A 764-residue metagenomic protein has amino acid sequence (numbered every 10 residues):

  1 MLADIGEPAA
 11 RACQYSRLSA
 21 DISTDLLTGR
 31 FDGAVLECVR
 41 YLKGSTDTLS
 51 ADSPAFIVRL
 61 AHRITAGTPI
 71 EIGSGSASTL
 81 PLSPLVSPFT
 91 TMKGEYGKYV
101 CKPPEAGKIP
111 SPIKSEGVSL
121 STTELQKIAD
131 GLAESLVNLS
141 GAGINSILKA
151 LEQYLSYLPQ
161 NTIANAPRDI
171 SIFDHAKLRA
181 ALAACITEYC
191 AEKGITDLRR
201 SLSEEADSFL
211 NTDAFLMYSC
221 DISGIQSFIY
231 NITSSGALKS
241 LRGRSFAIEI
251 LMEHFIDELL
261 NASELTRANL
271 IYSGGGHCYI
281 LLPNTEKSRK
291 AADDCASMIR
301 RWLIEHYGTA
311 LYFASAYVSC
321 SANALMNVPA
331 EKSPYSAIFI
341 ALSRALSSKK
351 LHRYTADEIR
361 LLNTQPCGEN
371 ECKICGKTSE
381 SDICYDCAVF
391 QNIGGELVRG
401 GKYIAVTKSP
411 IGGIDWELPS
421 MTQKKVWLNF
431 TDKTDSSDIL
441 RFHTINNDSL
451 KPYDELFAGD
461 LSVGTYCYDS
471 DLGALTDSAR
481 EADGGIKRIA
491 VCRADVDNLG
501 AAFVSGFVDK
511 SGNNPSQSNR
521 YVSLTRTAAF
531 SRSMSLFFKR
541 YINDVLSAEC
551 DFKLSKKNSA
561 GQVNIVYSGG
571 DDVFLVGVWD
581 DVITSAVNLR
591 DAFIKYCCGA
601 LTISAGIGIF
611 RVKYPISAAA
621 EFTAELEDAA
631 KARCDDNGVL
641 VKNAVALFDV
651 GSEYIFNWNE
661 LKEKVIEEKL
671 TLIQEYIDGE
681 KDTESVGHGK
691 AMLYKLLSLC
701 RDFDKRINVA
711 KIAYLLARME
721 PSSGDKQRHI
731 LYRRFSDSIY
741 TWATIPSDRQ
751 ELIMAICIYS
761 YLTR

Functional and structural regions predicted by a protein language model:
M1-I113, Q160-T162, S208-N211, Y230-L241: Divalent metal-dependent catalytic cores for phosphoryl transfer on phosphate-bearing substrates
A180-A191, F246-L265, A291-L303, R480 (+4 more regions): Alpha-helical scaffold within the catalytic cores of cyclic-nucleotide enzymes
L216, A268-L281, G308-M326, R488-R493 (+3 more regions): A short glycine-enriched loop-to-beta-strand structural element that forms part of the catalytic core of nucleotide
P283, D294, M298, S319 (+3 more regions): Cyclic nucleotide signaling catalytic output domains
D293-A296, A324-S347, A479-R480, F503-V504 (+3 more regions): Catalytic-core segments of nucleotide cyclases and related cyclic-nucleotide turnover enzymes
W302-F313, I340-A356, Y596-A600, F622-E653 (+1 more regions): Catalytic/regulatory signature loops of cyclic-dinucleotide turnover enzymes and related class III nucleotidyl cyclases
S347-D438: Cys/His-rich short segments
D636-R764: Long, compositionally biased charged/polar accessory segments in the mid-to-C-terminal portions of proteins
